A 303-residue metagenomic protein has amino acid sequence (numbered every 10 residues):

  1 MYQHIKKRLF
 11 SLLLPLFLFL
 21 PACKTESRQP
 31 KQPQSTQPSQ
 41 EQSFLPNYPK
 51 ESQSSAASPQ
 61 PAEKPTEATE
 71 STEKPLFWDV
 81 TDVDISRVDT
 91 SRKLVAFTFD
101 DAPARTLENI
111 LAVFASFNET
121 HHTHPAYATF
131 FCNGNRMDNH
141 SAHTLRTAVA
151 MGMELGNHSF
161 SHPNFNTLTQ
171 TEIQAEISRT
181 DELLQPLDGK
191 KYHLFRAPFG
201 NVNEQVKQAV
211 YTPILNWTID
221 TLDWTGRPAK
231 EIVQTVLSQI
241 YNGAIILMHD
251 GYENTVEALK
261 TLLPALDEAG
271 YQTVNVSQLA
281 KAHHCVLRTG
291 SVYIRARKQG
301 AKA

Functional and structural regions predicted by a protein language model:
Y2-L12: Bacterial N-terminal signal peptides that target proteins for export
L20-A22: C-terminal motif of bacterial Sec signal peptides marking the signal peptidase cleavage site
S27-I85: N-terminal, intrinsically disordered, polar/charged segments of Gram-positive cell-envelope systems that serve as
P65-N164, E172-R179, L183, K191: Active-site beta->alpha N-cap acidic-glycine motif
N139-H143, T147-A150, F160-I294: Catalytic domains of cell-wall/extracellular-matrix polysaccharide-remodeling enzymes, centered on de-N-acetylation
A301-A303: Short, solvent-exposed mixed-charge patches
